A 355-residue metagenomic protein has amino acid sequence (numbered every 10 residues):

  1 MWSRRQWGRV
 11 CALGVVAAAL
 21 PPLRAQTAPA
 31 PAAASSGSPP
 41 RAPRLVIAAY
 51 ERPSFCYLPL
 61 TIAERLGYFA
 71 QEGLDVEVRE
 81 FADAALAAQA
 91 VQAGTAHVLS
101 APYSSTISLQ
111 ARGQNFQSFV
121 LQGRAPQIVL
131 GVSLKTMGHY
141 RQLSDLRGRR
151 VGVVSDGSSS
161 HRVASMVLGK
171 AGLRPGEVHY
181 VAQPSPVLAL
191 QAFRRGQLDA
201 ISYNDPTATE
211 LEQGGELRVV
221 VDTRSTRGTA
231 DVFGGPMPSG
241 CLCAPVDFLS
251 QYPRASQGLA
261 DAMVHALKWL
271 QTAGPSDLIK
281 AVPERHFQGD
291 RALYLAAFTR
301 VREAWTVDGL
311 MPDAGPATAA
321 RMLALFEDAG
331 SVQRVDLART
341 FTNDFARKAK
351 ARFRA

Functional and structural regions predicted by a protein language model:
Q6-A25: N-terminal export signals
P29-Q183, D199-D205, E216, V220-V221: Short, glycine-/small- and polar/acidic-enriched structural segments that line small-molecule recognition paths
L58, E64, L86, A90 (+10 more regions): Extracytoplasmic/secreted proteins, especially bacterial periplasmic and envelope-associated proteins
Q71, S225-G235, A304-M311: Short, solvent-exposed loop/beta-turn-alpha elements that line the ligand-binding surface or hinge of extracytoplasmic
L188-Q191, R195-P283: Pocket-lining segment of extracytoplasmic ligand-binding domains
S250-G330: Secondary-structure end/capping motifs
A320-A355: Conserved C-terminal helix/tail region of periplasmic/extracytoplasmic solute-binding proteins
